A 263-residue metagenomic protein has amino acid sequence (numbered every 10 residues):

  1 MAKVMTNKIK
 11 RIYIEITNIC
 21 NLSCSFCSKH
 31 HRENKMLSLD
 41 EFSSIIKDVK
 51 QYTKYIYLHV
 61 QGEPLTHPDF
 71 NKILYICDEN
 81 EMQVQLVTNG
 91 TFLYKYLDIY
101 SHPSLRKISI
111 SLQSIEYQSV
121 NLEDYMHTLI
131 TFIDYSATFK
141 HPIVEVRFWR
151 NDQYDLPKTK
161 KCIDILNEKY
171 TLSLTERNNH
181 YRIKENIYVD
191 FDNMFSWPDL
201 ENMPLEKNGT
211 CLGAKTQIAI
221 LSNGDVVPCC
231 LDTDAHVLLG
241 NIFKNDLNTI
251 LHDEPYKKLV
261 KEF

Functional and structural regions predicted by a protein language model:
M1-I108, Y117-H127: Conserved alpha-helical substructure of the radical SAM core
I46, K50-Q51, L97-Y117, K160-E185 (+1 more regions): Structural recognition of alpha->loop->beta junctions
P68, C229-C230: Short linear motifs in exposed loops
I110, I115, F132-C162: Conserved strand-turn element in the central/C-terminal portion of the radical SAM core barrel that lines
L122-Y135, K158-T171: Well-ordered, non-membrane alpha-helical segments in soluble/globular domains
T138-V144, E168-E206, D225, L231-F263: C-terminal accessory region of radical SAM enzymes
L212-A214: Short, small/polar residue-rich loop motifs at catalytic or cofactor-binding pockets
I220-L221: Short, acidic, Ser/Thr-enriched surface-loop or helix-capping motifs
